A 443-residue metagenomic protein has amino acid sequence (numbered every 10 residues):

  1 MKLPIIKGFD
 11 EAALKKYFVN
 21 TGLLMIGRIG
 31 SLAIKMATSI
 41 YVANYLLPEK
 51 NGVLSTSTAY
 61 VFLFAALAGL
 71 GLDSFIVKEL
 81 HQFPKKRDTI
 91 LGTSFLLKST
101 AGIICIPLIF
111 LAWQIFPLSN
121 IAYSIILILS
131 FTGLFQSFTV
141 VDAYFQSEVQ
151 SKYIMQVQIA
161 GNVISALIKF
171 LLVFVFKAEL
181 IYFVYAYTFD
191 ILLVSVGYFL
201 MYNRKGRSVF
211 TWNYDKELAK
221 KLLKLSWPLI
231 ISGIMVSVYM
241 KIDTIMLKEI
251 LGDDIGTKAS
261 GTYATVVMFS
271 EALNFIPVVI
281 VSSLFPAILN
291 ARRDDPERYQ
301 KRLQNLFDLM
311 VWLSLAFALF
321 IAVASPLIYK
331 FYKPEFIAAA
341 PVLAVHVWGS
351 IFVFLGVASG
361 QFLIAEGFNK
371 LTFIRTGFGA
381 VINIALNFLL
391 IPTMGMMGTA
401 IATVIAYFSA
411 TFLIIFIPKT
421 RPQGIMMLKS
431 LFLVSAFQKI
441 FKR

Functional and structural regions predicted by a protein language model:
M1-Y17, K152, L180-V184, Y198-M240 (+2 more regions): Interhelical loop/hinge segments that connect adjacent transmembrane helices in multipass membrane
L3, A13-D73, I106, F110 (+8 more regions): Signature of the first transmembrane helix
D10-L14, W113-L129, L251-K258, Q304 (+1 more regions): Interfacial segments at transmembrane-helix termini and the short loops linking adjacent helices
N20-K35, A160-G161, S165, A186-Y198 (+4 more regions): Transmembrane helical elements of multi-pass membrane transporters/channels
T38-L63, Y123, L180-I181, Y185 (+5 more regions): Interfacial/gating helices of multi-pass transporter permease domains
S39-I40, A68-K85, G206-R207, V266-Q300 (+1 more regions): Helix-loop junctions and terminal segments of transmembrane helices in multi-pass membrane transport/translocation
E79-P84, L134-Q158, I181, V347-R375: Membrane-interface junctions at transmembrane-helix termini in multi-pass inner-membrane proteins
I126-S130, M155-R204, F378-I382, M396-T420: Hydrophobic alpha-helical transmembrane segments
